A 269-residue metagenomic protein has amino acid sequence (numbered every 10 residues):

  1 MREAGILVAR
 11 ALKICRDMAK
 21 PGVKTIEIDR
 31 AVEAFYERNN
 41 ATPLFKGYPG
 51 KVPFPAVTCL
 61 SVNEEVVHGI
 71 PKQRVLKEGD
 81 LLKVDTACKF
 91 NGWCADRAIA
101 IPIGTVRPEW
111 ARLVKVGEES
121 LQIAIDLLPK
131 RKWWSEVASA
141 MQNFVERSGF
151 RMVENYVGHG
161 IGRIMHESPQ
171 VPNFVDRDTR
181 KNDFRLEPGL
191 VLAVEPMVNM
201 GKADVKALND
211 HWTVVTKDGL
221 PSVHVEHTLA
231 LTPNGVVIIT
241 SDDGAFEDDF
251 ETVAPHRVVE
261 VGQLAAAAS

Functional and structural regions predicted by a protein language model:
R2-S269: Active-site neighborhoods and metal-handling regions in enzymes and metal-associated proteins
